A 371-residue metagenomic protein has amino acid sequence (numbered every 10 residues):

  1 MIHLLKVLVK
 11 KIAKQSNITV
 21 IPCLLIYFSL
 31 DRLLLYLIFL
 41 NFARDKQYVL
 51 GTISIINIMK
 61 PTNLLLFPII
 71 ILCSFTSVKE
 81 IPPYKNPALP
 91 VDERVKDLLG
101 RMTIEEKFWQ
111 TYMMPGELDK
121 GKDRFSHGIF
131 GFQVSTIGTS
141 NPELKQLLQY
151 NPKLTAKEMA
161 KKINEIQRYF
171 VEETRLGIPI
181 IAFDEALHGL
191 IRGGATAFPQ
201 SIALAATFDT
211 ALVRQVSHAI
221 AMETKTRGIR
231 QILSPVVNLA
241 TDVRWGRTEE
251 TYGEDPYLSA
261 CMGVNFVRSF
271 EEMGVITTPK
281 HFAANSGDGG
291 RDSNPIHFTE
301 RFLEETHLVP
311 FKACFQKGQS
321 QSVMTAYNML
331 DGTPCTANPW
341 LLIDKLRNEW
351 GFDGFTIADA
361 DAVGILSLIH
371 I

Functional and structural regions predicted by a protein language model:
M1-I2, I369-I371: Accessible peptide chain termini
M1-L4, L8, V20-L24, S29-I81: Bacterial Sec-dependent N-terminal signal peptides
K10-K11, Q15-S16: Polybasic, low-complexity intrinsically disordered segments
K14, L30, I38-F39, G51 (+5 more regions): Residue-level recognition of conserved structural "scaffold" positions that shape functional pockets and channels
S74-H370: Glycoside hydrolase catalytic-domain context in secreted enzymes
